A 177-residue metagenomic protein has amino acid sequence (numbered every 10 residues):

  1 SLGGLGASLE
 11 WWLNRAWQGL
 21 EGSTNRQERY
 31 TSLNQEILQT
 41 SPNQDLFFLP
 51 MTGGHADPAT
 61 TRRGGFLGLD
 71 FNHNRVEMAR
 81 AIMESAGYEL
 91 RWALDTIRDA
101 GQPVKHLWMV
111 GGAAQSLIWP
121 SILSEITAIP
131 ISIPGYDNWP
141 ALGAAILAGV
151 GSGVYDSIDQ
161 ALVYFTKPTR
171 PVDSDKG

Functional and structural regions predicted by a protein language model:
S1-G177: Glycine/Thr-rich phosphate-binding loops that ligate phosphate moieties of nucleotide and other phosphorylated ligands
